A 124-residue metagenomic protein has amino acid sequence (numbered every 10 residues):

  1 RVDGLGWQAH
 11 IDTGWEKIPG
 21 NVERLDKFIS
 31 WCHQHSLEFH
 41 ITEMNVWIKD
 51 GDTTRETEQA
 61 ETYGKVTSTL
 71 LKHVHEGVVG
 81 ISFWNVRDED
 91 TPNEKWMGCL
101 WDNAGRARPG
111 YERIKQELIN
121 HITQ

Functional and structural regions predicted by a protein language model:
V2-Q8, G80-W84: Non-cysteine beta-strand/loop elements that form the S-adenosyl-L-methionine
G4-P19: Surface-exposed cleft-lining segments at the edges of enzyme active sites
E16-H40, M44-Q124: Aromatic-rich peripheral "rim/lid" segments of glycoside hydrolase catalytic domains that contact and position glycan
